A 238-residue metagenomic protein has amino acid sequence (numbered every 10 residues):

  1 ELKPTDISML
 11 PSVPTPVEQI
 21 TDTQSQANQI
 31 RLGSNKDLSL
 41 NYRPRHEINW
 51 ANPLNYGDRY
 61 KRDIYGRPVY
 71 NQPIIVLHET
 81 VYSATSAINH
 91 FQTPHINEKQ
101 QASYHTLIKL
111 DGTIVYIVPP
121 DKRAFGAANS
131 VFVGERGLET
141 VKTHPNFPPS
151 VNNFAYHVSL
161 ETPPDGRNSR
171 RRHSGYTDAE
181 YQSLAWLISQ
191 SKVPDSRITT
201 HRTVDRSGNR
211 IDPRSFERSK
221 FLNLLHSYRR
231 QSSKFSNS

Functional and structural regions predicted by a protein language model:
E1-N35, N153-Y156, E161-S238: Basic/polar, cationic surfaces and motifs that engage anionic cell-wall and phosphate/carboxylate ligands
K36-R67, I74-S189: Active-site-adjacent loop/helix surface patches within enzyme catalytic domains that shape the substrate-binding cleft
P73-I74, S196: Conserved acidic residues
